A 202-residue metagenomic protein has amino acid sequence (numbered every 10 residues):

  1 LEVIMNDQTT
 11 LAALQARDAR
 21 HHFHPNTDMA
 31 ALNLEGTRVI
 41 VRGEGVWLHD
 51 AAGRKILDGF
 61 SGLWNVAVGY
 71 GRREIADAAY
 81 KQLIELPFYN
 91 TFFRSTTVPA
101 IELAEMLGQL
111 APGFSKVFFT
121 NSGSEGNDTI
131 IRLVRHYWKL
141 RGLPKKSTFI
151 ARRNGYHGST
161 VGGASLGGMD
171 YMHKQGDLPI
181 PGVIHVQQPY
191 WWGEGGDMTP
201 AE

Functional and structural regions predicted by a protein language model:
L1-I4: Short, Lys/Arg-enriched N-terminal segments with co-localized hydrophobic residues within the first ~10-30 amino acids
N6-G43, E85, R94, P99: Active-site-adjacent loop/helix segments that line or gate small-molecule/cofactor pockets in enzymes
L11, K55-P144, I150: Glycine-rich loop-to-alpha-helix module at the N-terminal edge of alpha/beta enzyme cores
R17, H21-H24, W64, F88 (+2 more regions): Tryptophan-centric aromatic hotspots in well-structured domains and transmembrane helices
T37-G59: Active-site and channel-lining beta-strand-loop segments that bind or position nucleotide-derived/phosphorylated
W47, K55-I56, W64, H157-S159 (+1 more regions): Short, acidic Gly/Pro/Ser/Thr-rich loop/turn segments
H49, G69, G163-G167: Short beta-strand-to-turn element immediately C-terminal to the catalytic PLP-Schiff-base lysine in fold type I
E105-E202: PLP-dependent aspartate aminotransferase-fold enzymes
